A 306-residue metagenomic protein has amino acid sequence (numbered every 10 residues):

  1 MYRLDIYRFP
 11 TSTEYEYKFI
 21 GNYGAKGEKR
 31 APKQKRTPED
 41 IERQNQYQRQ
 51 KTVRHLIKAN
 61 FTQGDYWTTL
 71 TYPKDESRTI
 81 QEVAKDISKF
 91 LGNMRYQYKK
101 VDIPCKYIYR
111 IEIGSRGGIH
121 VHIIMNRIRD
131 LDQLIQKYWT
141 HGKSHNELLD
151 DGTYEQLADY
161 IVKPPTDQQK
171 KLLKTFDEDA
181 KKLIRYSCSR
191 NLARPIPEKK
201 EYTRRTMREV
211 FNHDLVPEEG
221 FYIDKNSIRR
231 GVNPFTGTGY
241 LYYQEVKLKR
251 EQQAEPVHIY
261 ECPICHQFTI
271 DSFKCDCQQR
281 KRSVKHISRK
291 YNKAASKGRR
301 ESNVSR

Functional and structural regions predicted by a protein language model:
M1-G117, R127-H266, R282-R306: Right-hand nucleic-acid polymerase module
D271-V284: Cysteine-rich micro-motifs
